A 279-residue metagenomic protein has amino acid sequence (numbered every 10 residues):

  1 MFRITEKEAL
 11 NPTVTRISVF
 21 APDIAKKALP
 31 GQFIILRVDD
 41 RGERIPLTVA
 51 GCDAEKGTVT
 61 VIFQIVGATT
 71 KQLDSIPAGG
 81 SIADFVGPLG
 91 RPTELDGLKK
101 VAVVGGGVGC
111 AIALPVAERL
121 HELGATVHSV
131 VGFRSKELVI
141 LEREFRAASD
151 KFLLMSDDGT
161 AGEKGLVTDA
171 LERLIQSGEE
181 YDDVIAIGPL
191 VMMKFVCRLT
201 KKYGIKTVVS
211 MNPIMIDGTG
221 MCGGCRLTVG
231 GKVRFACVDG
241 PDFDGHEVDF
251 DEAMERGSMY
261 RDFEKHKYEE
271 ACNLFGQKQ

Functional and structural regions predicted by a protein language model:
M1-G80: Ferredoxin-reductase
E6, G51, L154-S156, V209 (+1 more regions): Structural signal for conserved beta-strand scaffold positions within catalytic alpha/beta enzyme cores
L36, D84-F85, L227: A generic structural signal for residues embedded in beta-strands
D39, G87-P88, G230: Short, surface-exposed secondary-structure boundary micro-motifs
G42-G51, L89-K99, C237: Short, Lys/Arg- and Gly-enriched loop/turn segments at beta-strand edges
A68-I216: FNR/FR-type flavoprotein reductase catalytic core
I112, L190-V191, N212-D242, E270-F275: Local cysteine-cluster metal-coordination motifs and their immediate loop/turn environment, predominantly Fe-S cluster
F235-D239, F243-Q279: Short Fe-S-cluster ligation motifs
